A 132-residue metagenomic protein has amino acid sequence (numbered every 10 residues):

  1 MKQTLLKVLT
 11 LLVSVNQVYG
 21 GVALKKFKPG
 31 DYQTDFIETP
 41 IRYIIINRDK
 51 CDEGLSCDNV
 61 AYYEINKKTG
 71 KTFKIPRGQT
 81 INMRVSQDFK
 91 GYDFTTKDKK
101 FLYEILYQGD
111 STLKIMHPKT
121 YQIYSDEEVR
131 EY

Functional and structural regions predicted by a protein language model:
K2-L11: Sec-dependent signal peptide recognition, specifically the positively charged N-region followed immediately by
N16-G20: Sec/Tat signal peptide C-region and signal peptidase I cleavage site
G21-Y132: Cysteine-centric segments in proteins
